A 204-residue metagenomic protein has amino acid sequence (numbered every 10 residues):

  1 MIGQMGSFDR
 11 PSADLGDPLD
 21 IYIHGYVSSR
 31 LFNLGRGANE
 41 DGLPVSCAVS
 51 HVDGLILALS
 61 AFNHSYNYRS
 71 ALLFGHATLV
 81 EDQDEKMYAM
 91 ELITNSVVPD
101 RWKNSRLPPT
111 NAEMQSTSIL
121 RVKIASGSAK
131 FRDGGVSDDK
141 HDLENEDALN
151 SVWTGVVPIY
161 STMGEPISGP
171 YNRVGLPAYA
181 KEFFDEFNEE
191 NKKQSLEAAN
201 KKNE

Functional and structural regions predicted by a protein language model:
M1, F32, D53-I56, Y66 (+4 more regions): Generic detector of bulky aromatic hydrophobic side chains
M1-I2, G25, H64, P177: Proline-rich low-complexity regions
M1-R10: A conserved beta-strand-loop-helix scaffold within acyl/acetyltransferase catalytic domains
D9-D20, Y26-A89: Short, structured beta-strand-loop surface elements
P11-A13, I21, A61-N63, N67 (+4 more regions): Homeobox/homeodomain signature
I23, V27, N67-R69, S161 (+2 more regions): Compositionally biased, intrinsically disordered low-complexity regions enriched in proline and serine
E81-E204: C-terminal edge-of-domain segments
